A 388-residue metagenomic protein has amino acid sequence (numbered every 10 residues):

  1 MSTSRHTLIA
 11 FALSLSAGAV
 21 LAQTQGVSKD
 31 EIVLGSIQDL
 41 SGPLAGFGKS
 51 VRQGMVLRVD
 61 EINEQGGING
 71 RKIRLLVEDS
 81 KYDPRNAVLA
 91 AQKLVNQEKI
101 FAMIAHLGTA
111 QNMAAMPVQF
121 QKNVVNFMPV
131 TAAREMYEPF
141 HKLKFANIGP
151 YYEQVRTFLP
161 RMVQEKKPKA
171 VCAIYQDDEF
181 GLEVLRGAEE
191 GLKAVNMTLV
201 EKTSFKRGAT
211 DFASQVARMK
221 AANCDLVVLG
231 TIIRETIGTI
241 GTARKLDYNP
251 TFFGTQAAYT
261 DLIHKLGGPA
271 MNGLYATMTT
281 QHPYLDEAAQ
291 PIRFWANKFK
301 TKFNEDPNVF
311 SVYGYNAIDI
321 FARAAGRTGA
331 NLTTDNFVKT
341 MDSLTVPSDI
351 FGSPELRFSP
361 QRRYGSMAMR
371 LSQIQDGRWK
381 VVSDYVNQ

Functional and structural regions predicted by a protein language model:
S2, I9, A22-Q388: Extracytosolic ligand-binding ectodomains
R5-L15: Sec-dependent signal peptide hydrophobic core
A17-A19: N-terminal signal peptide c-region/cleavage motif recognized by signal peptidases
